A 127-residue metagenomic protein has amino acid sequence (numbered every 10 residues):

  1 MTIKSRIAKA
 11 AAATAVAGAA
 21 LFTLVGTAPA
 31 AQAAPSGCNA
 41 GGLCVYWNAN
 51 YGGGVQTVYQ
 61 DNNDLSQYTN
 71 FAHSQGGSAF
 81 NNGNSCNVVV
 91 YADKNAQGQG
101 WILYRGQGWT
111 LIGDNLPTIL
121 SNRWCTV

Functional and structural regions predicted by a protein language model:
T2-V127: Compact beta-sheet-dominated domain cores in extracellular/mature segments
